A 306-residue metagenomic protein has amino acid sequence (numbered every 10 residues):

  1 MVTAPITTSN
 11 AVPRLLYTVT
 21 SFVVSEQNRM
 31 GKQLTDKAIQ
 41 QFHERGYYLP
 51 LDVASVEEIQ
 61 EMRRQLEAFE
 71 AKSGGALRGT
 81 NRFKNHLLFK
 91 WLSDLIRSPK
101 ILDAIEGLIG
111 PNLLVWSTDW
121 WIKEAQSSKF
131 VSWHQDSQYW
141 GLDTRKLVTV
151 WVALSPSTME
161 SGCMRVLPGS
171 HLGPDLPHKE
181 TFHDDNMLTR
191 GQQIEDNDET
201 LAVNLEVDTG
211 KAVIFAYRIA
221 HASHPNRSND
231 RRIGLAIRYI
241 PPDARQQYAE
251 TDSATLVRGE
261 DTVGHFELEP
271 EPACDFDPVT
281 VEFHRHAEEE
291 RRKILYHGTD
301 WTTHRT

Functional and structural regions predicted by a protein language model:
M1-E44, Y296-T306: Fe(II)/2-oxoglutarate
V19, E26-L142, H178-K179: Non-heme Fe(II)-dependent double-stranded beta-helix
E57, E124, T158, G173 (+1 more regions): Feature marks short, surface-exposed loop/turn motifs that line or immediately flank catalytic pockets and channel
K72, I219-T306: Non-heme Fe(II)/2-oxoglutarate
D119, Q135, V152-P156, P168: Short, structured patches in soluble enzyme cores that scaffold and shape functional sites
Q135, M187-L201, D230-R231, E250-T255: Short, surface-exposed loop/helix-turn segments at secondary-structure junctions that function as lids/hinges flanking
D143-T158, R238-P241: Short, conserved beta-strand element in jelly-roll/cupin
M159-H224: Double-stranded beta-helix
